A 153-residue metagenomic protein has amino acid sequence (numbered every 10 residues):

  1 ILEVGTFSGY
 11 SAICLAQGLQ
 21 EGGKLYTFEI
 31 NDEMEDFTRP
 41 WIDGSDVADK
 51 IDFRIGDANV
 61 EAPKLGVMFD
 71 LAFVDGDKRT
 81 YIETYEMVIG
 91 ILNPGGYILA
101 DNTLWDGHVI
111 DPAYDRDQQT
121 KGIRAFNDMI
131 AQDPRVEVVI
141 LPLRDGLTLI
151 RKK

Functional and structural regions predicted by a protein language model:
I1-K153: S-adenosylmethionine/decaboxylated-SAM
